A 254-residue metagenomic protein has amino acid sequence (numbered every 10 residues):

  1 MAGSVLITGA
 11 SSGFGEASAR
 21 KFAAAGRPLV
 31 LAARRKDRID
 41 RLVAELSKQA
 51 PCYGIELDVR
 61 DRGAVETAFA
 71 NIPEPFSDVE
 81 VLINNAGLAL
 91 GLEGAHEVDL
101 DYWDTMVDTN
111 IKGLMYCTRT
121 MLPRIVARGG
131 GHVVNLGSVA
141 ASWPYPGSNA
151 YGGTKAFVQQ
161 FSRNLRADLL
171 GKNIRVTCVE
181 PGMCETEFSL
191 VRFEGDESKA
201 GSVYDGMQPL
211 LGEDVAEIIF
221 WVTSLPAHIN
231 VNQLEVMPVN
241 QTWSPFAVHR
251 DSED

Functional and structural regions predicted by a protein language model:
S11-S12: Conserved glycine-rich cofactor-binding loop
R27-L42: Conserved glycine-rich Rossmann-like NAD(P)H-binding loop of the short-chain dehydrogenase/reductase
D37, L57-T67, L100: The beta1-alpha1 cofactor-binding region of Rossmann-like NAD(H)/NADP(H)-dependent oxidoreductases
E93-A95, D99-V107: Substrate-binding pocket helix/loop in short-chain dehydrogenase/reductase
T118, T154: Active-site helix of classical SDR
S138: Residue(s) in the substrate-gating loop at a strand-loop-helix junction that position the organic substrate next
C178-G182, E197-P245: C-terminal helical subdomain
